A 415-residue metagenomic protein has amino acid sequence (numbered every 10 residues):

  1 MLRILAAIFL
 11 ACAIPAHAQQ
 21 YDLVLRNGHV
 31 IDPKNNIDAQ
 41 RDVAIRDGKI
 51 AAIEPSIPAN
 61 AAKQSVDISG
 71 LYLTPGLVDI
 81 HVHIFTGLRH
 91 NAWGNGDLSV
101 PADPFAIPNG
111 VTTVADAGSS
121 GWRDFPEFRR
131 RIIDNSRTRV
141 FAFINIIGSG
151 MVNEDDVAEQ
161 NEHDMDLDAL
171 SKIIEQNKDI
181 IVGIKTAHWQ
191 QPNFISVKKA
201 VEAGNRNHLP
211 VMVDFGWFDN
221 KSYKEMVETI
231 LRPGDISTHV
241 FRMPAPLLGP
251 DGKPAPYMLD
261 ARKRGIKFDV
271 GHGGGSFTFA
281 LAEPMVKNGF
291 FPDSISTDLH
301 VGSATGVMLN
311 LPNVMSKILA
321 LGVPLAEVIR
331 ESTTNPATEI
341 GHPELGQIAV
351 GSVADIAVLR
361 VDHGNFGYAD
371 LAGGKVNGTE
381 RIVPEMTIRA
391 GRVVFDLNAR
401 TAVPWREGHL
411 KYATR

Functional and structural regions predicted by a protein language model:
R3-A13: Bacterial N-terminal signal peptides
I14-A18: Sec/Tat signal peptide C-region and signal peptidase I cleavage site
Q20-L23, V30-G76: Histidine-rich, glycine-flanked metal-binding segment
G28, V353-E407: C-terminal cap of metal-dependent C-N hydrolases
K63-D134: Metal-associated gating/positioning segment near the N- to mid-region
P101-R129, S136-D155, N177-P192, H208-M212 (+2 more regions): Divalent metal-dependent hydrolysis catalytic cores, especially in the metallo-beta-lactamase
G183-T305: Active-site core of metal-dependent hydrolases
A280-H363: His/Asp/Glu-enriched, well-ordered alpha-helical/loop segment that forms or immediately abuts the divalent-metal
